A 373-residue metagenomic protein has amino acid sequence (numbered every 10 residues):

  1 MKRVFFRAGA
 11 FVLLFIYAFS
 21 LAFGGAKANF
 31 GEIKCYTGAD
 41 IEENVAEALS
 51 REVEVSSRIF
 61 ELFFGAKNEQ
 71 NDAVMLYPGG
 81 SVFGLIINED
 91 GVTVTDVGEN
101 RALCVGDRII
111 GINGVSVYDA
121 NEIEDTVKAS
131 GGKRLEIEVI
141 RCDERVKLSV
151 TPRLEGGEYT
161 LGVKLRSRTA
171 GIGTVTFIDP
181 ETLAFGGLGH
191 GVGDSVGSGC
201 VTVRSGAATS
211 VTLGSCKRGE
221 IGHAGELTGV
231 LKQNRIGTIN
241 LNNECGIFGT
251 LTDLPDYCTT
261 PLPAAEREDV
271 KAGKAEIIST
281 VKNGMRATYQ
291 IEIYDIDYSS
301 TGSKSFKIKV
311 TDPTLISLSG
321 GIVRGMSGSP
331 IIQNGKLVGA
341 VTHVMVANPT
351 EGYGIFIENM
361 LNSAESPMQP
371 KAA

Functional and structural regions predicted by a protein language model:
M1-F11, F15-L76, L241-Q290: Interdomain regulatory linker/hinge segments that flank or connect interaction modules in polarity/junction/synaptic
F30-D40, R51-E99, E136, S149-R166 (+1 more regions): PDZ/PDZ-like peptide-tail recognition elements
C35, D90, V105-G106, K271 (+2 more regions): Short, flexible surface segments
E99-R108, A129, G321-G325: A short glycine-leucine-enriched loop at secondary-structure breakpoints that most characteristically corresponds
R101-E122, I331-Q333, V338-G339: Conserved PDZ fold ligand-binding element
C104, E124-V163, A372: PDZ-domain C-terminal substructure recognizer with occasional recognition of PDZ-binding tails
G111-E144, N348-T350, I355-E358: PDZ domains, with a preference for the canonical peptide-binding region formed by the helix
L154-G320, R324, Q333-N334, T342 (+1 more regions): Serine endopeptidase catalytic core focused on the charge-relay Asp
